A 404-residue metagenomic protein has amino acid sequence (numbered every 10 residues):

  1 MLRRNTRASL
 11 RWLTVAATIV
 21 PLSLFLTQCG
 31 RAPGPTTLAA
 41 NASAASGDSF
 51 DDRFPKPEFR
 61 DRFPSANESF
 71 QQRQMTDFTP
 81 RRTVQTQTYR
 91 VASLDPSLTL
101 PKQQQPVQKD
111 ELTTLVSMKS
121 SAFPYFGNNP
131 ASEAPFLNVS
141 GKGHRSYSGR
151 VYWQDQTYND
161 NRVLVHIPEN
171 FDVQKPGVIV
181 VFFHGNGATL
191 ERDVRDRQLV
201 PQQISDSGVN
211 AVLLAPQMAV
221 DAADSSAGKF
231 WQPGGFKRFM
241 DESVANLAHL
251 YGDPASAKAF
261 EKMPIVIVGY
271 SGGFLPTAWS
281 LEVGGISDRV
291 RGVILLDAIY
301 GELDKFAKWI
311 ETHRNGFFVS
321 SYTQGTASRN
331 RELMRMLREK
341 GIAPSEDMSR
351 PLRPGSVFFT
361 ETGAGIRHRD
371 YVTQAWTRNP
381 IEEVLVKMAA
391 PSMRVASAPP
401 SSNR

Functional and structural regions predicted by a protein language model:
L2-T36: Sec-dependent N-terminal signal peptides
C29, G34, L38-A42, G47-V178 (+2 more regions): A domain-start/cap signature at the N-terminus of enzymes
P176-L247: Active-site machinery of serine-nucleophile hydrolases
S256-S271: Alpha/beta-hydrolase fold nucleophile elbow
F274-G285: Short glycine-enriched nucleophile-adjacent loop and the immediately C-terminal alpha-helix near the catalytic center
S287-A298: A conserved short beta-strand
G301, K308-S328: A catalytic-pocket lid/entrance helix-loop region that shapes and gates access to the active site across common
S320-R404: C-terminal catalytic histidine-bearing segment of alpha/beta-hydrolase fold enzymes
